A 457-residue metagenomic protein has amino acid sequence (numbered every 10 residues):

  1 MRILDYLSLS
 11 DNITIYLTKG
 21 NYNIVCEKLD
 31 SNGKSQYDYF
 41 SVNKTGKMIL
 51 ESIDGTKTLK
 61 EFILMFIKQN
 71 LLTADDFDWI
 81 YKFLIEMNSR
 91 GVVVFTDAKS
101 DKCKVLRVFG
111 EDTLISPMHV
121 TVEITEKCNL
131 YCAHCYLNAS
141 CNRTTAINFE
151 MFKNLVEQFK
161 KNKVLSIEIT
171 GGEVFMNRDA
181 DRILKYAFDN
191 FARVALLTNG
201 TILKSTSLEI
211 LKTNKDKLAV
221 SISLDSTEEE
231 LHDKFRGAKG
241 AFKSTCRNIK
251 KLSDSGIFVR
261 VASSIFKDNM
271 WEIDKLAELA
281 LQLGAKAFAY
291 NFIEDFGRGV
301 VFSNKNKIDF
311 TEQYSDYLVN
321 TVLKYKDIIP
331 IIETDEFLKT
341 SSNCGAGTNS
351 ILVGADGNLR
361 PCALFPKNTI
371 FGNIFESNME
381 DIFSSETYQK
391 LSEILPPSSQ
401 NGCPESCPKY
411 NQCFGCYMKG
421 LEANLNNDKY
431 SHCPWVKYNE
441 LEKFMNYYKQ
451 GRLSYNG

Functional and structural regions predicted by a protein language model:
M1-S52: Acidic, low-complexity/disordered tracts enriched in E/D and polar residues
L4-Y6, R193, E209, N214 (+3 more regions): Radical SAM enzyme [4Fe-4S]-AdoMet core and its adjacent flexible, acidic and glycine-rich loops/tails across
S31, S89, A355: Short, ordered coil/turn segments that flank beta-strands lining enzyme active or ligand-binding pockets
S52-E61: Short capping segments at the starts of secondary-structure elements
E61, Q69-E86, R90-V92, D97-L218: Conserved alpha-helical substructure of the radical SAM core
T96-S116, K326-D327, I331, N373-S399: Short, charged low-complexity linear segments at domain edges
L364-G457: Flexible mid-to-C-terminal extensions adjoining Fe-S/redox cofactors in radical SAM and related proteins
